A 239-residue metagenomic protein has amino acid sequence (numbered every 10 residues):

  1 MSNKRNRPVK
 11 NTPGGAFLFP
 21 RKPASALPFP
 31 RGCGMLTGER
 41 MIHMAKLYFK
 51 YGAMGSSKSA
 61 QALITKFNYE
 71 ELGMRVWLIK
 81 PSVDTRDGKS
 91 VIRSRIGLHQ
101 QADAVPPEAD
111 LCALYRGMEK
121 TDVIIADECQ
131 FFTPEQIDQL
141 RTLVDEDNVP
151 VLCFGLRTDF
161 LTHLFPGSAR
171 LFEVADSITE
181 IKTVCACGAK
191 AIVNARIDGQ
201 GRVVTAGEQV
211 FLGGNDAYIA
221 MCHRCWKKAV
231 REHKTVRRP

Functional and structural regions predicted by a protein language model:
R5-P23, F29-G32: Positively charged N-terminal leader segments that act as targeting/secretion signals
L27, M35-R40: Short, positively charged and aromatic/hydrophobic N-terminal segments
I42-Y115, D159-R170, E180-T183, L212-R238: Conserved P-loop
E128: Walker B catalytic acidic pair
F131-F132: Residues immediately C-terminal
V144-P166: Sensor-1/coupling segment of RecA-like P-loop NTPase cores
V184-F211: Short recognition patches in nucleic-acid-associated and regulatory proteins
I197-V203, E232-P239: Short cysteine/histidine-rich zinc-coordinating motifs and their immediately flanking basic loops
